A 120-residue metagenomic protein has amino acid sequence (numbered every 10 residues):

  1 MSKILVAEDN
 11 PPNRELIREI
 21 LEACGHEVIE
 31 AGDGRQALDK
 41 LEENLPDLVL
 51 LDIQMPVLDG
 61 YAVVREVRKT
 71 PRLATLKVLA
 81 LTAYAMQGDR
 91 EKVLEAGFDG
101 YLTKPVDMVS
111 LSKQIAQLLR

Functional and structural regions predicted by a protein language model:
E8: Conserved acidic carboxylate
E15-A23: Charged docking surfaces used in two-component/phosphorelay signaling
E30-D39, G60: Helix N-cap/capping motif at the beta->alpha junctions
N44-L50: Active-site beta3 strand of CheY-like receiver
M55: Receiver (REC) domain active-site loop signature in two-component systems and cognate sites in sensor histidine kinases
V106-I115: C-terminal output helix
